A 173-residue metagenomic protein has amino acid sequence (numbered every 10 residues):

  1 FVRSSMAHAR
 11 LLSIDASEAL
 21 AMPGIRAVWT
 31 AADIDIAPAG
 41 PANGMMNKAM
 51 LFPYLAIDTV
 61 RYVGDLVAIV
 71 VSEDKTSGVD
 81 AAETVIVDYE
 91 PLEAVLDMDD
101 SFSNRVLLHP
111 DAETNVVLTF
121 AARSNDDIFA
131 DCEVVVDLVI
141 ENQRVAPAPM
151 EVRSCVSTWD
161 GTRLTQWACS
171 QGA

Functional and structural regions predicted by a protein language model:
F1-T114, F120, V135-L138, R153: Flexible, low-hydrophobicity surface segments
N125, F129-A173: Conserved beta-alpha junction segments in alpha/beta enzyme cores
